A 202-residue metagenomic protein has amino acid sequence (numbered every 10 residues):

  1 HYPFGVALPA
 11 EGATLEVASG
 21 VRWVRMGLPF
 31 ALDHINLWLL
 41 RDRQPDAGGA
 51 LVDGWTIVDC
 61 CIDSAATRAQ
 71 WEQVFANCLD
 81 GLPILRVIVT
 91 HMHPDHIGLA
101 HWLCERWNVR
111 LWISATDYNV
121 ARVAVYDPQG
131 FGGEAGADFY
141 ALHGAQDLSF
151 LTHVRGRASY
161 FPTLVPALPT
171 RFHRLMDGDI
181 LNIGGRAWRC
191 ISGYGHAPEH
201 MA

Functional and structural regions predicted by a protein language model:
H1-L15: Short glycine- and acidic-rich boundary segments immediately preceding or forming the N-terminal edge of structured
E11-L82, A202: Conserved beta-strand hairpin/beta-sheet module of binuclear metal-dependent hydrolase folds, prominently
G12-A13, G27-P29, T163-V165, T170-F172 (+1 more regions): Short Gly/Pro-enriched turn/cap motifs at secondary-structure boundaries
E16, G178-A202: Core dinuclear metal-dependent hydrolase active-site scaffold
G20, L40, D59, H91 (+4 more regions): Divalent metal-coordination and catalytic microenvironments
L28, I62, P94, D117 (+2 more regions): Short, glycine/acidic-enriched loop or turn micro-motifs at the edges of active sites
G54-T56, R86, R186: Structural motif
A66-R68, E72-N182: Active-site HxH/HxHxD metal-binding segment of metal-dependent hydrolases
